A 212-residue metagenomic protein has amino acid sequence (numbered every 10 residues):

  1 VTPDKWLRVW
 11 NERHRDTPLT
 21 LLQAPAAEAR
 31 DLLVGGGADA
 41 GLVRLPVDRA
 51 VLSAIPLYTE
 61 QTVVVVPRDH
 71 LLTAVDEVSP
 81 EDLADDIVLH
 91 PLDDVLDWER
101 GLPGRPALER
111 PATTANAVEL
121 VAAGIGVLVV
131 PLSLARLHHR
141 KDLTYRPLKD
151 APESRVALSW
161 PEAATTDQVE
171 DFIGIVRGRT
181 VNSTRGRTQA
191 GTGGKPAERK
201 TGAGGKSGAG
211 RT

Functional and structural regions predicted by a protein language model:
P3, D76-R110, T166: Secondary-structure junction motif
K5, R146-R199: A late-sequence structural motif
W6-V9, R13, A27-T62, L143-R146: Short beta-strand-centered segments that line the small-molecule binding cleft or hinge of alpha/beta clamshell
D16, G37-A38, I125-G126: Short, high-confidence coil segments that cap the C-terminus of an alpha-helix and link into the following beta-strand
P18-P25, P91, G104-N116: Short beta-strand-to-loop elements that line the ligand-binding cleft of bilobed periplasmic-binding protein-like
V34, R44-L52, T114-L143: A ligand-binding cleft/hinge motif common to bilobed small-molecule-binding domains
A54-T62, V66-V88: Flexible hinge/capping segments at coil-to-helix
T201-T212: Intrinsically disordered, compositionally biased tail regions
